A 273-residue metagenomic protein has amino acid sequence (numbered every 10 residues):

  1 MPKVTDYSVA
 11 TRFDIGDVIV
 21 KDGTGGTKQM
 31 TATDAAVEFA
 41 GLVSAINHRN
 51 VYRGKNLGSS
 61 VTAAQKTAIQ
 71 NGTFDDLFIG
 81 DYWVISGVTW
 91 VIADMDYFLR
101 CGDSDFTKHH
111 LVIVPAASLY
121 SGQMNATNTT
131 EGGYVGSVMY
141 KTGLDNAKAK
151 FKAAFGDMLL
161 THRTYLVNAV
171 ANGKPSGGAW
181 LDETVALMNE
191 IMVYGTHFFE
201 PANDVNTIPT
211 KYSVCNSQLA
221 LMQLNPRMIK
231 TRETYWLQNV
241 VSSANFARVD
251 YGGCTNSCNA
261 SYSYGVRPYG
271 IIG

Functional and structural regions predicted by a protein language model:
M1, K21-A40: Short, surface-exposed terminal/edge motifs of secreted or surface/virion proteins that either
M1-G16: Short, intrinsically disordered N-terminal pre-domain segments
K3-T5, T31, N189: Secondary-structure junction/capping motif
D17-V18, R267: Conserved beta-strand and immediately adjacent loop positions that scaffold enzyme active sites
G41-G273: Collagenous Gly-X-Y triple-helix signature in extracellular proteins
